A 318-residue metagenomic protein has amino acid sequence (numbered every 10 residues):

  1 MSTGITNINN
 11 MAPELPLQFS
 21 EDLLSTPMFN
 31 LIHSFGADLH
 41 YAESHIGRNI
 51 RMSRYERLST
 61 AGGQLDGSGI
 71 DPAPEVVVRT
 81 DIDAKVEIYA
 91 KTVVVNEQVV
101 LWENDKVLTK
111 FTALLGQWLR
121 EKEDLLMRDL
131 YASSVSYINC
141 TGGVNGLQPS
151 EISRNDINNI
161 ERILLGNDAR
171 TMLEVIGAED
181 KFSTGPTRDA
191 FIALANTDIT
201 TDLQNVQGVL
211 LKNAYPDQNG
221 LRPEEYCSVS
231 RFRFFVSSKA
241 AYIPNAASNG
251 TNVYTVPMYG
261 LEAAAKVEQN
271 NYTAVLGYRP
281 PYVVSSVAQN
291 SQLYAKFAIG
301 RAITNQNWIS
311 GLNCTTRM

Functional and structural regions predicted by a protein language model:
M1-K85, I309, T316: N-terminal "assembly arms/tails" that initiate or stabilize quaternary assembly in self-assembling proteins
S2-H33, G146-M172, F191, D198-M318: Sequence/fold signature of self-assembling virion shell proteins
A42, Q98-T109, A113, S183-A190 (+1 more regions): Short, charged/polar micro-motifs that form catalytic or ligand-binding hotspots
H45, S53-E56, N96, N196-D198 (+2 more regions): Structured loops at beta-to-helix junctions and adjacent beta-edge loops in soluble globular domains
M52, A113, Q117, A193 (+1 more regions): Hydrophobic alpha-helical segments involved in membrane association or supramolecular assembly
V76-E103: Short acidic, glycine/tyrosine-flanked loop/strand segments centered on an H-E-D-like triad
W102-A178, R317: Alpha-helical scaffold segments that mediate packing/assembly in large oligomeric complexes
V175, D180-T200: Aromatic- and glycine-enriched pocket-lining scaffold segments that form the walls of small-molecule binding clefts
